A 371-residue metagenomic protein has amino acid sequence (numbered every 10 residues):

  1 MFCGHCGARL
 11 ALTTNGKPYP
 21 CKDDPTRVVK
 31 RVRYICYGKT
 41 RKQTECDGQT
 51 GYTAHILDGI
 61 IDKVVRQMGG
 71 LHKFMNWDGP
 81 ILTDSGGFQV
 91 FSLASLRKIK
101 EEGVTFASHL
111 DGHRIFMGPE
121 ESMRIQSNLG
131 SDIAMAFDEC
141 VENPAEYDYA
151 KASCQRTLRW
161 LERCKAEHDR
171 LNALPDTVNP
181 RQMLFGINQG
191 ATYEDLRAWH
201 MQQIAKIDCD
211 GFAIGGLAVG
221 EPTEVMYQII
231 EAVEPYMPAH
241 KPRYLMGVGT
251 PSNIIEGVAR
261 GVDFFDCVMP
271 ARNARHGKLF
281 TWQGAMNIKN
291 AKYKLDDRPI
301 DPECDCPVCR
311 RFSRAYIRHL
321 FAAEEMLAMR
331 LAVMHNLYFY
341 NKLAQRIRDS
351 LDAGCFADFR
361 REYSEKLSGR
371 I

Functional and structural regions predicted by a protein language model:
M1-Q67: Compact Cys/His-rich, Zn2+-coordinating modules
G7, T13, P20-T26, V32-R33 (+3 more regions): Cysteine-cluster motifs in flexible loop/terminal segments that predominantly coordinate metals
C46, N143-E146, K151, G211-L217 (+1 more regions): Glycine- and acidic
D62-V178, A291-K294: Non-catalytic, usually N-terminal nucleic-acid engagement modules in DNA/RNA processing proteins
D84, Q126, G186, I204 (+3 more regions): Conserved, mostly hydrophobic/aromatic
E121, I125, A152, R156-R163 (+4 more regions): A non-catalytic, amphipathic alpha-helix used as a structural packing/dimerization or gating element in enzyme scaffolds
D138-P144, D301-I371: C-terminal extensions of enzymes
E167, L171, N179-I300: Glycine-rich phosphate/ribose-binding loops and adjacent secondary-structure elements that form binding surfaces
